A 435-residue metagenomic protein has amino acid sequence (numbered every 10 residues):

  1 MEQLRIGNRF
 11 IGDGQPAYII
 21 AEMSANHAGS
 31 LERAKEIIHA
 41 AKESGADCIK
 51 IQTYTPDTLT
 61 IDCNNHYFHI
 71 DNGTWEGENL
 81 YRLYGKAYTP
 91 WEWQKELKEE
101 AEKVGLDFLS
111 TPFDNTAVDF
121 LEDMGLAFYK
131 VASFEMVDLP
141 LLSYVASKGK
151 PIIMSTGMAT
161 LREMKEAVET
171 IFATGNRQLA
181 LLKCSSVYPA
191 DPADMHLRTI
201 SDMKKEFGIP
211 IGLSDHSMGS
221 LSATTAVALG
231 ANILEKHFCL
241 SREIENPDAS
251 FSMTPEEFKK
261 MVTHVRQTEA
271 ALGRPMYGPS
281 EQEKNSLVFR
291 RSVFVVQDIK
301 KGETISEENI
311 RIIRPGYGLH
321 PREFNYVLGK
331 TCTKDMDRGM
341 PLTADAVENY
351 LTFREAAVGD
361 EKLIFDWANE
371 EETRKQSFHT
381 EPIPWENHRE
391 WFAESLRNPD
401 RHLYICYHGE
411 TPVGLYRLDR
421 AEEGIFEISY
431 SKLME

Functional and structural regions predicted by a protein language model:
M1-N349: Catalytic cores and adjacent flexible loops of soluble metabolic enzymes that perform enolate/carbanion chemistry on
M23-S24, K183-S186, A368-E371, Y430-M434: Short, histidine-centered active-site or binding-site loop motifs used for metal coordination, general acid-base
W75-E78, N369-E372, E427: Short, basic/glycine-rich phosphate-binding loops at helix/coil junctions that contact nucleotide phosphates
E166, L363, N387-W391: Alpha-helical elements of Rossmann-like donor-binding domains used by nucleotide-donor carbohydrate transfer enzymes
A346-G359: Conserved N-terminal entry element of GNAT/NAT acetyltransferase domains
I364-F365, I428: Hydrophobic pocket/interface hotspot
D366-E381: Helix-loop element at the rim of GNAT/NAT acetyltransferase active sites that forms part of the acceptor-substrate
E381-E435: Acetyl-CoA-dependent GNAT
